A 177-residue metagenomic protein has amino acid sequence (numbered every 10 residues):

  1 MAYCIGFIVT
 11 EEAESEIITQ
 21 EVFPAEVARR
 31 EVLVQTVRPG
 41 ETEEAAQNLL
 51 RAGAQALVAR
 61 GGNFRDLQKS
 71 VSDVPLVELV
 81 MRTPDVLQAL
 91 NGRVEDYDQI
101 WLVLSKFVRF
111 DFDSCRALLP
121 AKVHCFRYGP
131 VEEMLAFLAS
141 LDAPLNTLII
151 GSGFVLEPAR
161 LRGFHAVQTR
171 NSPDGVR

Functional and structural regions predicted by a protein language model:
M1-R177: Non-catalytic structural scaffold of enzyme domains
